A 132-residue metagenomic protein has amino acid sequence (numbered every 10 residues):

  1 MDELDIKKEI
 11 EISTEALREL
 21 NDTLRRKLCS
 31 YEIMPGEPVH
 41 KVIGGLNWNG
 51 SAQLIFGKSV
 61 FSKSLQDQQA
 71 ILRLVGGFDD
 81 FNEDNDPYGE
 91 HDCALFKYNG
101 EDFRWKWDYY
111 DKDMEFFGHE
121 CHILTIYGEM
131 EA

Functional and structural regions predicted by a protein language model:
D2-F96: Compact soluble domain cores
G89-A132: Short, compact, well-ordered microdomains
